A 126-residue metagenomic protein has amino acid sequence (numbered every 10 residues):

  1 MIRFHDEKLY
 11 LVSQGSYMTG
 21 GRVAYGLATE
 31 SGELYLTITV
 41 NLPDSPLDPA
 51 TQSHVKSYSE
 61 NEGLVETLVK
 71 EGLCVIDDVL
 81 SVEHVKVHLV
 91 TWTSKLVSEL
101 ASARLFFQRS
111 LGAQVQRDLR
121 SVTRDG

Functional and structural regions predicted by a protein language model:
M1, D6-Y10, L105, R109 (+1 more regions): Ser/Thr/Pro-rich, acidic low-complexity intrinsically disordered regulatory segments
M1-D44, L119: Charged, low-complexity intrinsically disordered segments and flexible loops
H5-D6, P43, K70, I76-D77 (+3 more regions): Intrinsic disorder/low-complexity signal
S13-G15, S31, L68, G72 (+4 more regions): Generic low-complexity, intrinsically disordered sequence content enriched in small uncharged/hydrophobic residues
A28-L73: Acidic, aromatic-enriched beta-alpha/helix-loop junctions
Y58-S110: Short, compact, well-ordered microdomains
